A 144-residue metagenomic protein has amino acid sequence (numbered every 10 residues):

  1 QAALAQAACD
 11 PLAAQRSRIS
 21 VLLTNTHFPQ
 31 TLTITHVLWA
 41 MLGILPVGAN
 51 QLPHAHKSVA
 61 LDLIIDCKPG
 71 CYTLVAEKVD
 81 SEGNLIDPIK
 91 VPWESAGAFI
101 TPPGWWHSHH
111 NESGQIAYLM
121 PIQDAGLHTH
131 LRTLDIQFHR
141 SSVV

Functional and structural regions predicted by a protein language model:
Q1-M41, F138, V144: A short, N-terminal "cap"/entry segment at the start of jelly-roll beta-barrel domains of the cupin/DSBH fold
Q1-Q6, D10-L12, H110-V144: Double-stranded beta-helix
Q30-T35, V47, L52-H54: Short, glycine/small-residue-enriched coil/turn segments at secondary-structure junctions
L42-V47, H56-V79, I122-Q123: Short, conserved beta-strand element in jelly-roll/cupin
L52-H54, V59-I64, K90-V91, A98-F99: His/acidic/aromatic-lined binding-pocket segments of jelly-roll/cupin-type domains and related regulatory beta-sandwich
K57, C67, W105-W106, Q115: A generic "binding-loop/recognition-motif" signal
I64-S95, T133: A short beta-strand-loop-beta hairpin characteristic of the jelly-roll/cupin
K90-S113, L119-D124: Conserved metal-binding segment of the jelly-roll/cupin
